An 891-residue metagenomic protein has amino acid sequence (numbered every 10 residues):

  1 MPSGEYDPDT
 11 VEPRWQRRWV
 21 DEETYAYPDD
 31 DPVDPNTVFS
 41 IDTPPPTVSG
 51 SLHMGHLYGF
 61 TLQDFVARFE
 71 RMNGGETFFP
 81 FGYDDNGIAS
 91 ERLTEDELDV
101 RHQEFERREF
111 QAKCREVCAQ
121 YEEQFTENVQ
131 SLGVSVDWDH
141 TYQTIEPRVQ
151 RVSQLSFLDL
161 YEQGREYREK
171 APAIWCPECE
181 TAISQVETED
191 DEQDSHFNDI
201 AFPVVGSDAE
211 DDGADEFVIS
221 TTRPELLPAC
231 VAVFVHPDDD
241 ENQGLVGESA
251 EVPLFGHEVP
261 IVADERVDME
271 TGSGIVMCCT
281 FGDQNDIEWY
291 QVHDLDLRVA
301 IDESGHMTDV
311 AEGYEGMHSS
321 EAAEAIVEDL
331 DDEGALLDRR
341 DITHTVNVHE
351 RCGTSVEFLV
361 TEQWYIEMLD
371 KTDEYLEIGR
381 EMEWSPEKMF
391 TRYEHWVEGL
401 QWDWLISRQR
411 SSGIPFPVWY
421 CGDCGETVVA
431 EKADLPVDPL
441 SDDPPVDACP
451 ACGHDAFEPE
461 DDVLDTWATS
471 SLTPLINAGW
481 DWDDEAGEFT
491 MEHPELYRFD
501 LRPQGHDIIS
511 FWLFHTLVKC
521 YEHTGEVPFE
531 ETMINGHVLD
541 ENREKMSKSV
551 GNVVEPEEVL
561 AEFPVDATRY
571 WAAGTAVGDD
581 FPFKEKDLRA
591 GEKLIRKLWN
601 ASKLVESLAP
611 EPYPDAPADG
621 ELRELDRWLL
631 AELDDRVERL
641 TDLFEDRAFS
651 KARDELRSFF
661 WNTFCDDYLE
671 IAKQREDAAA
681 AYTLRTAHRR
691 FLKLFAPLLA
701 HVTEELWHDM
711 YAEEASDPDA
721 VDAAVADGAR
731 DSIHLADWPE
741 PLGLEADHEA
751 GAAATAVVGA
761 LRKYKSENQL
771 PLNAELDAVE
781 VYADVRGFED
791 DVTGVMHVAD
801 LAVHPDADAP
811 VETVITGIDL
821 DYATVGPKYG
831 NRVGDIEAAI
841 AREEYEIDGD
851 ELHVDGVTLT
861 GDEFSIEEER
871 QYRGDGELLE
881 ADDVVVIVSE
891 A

Functional and structural regions predicted by a protein language model:
M1-D238, V262, C279-A311, A335-Y375 (+8 more regions): N-terminal, positively charged nucleic-acid-binding surface of large information/translation enzymes
M1-P2, P44-L52, R107-Q111, V136-Q143 (+14 more regions): Glycine- and acidic
S3, D7, V11, M54-Y58 (+32 more regions): Catalytic cores of large soluble enzymes that bind and process phosphate-bearing ligands
D34-T43, F65, L98-H102, T126-G133 (+9 more regions): Active-site-adjacent bridging/hinge elements
G55-A67, G74-E76, Y83-D84, V149-V152 (+7 more regions): Structured ligand/cofactor/substrate-binding pocket environments in proteins
C179, F255, C352-G353, G422-C424 (+1 more regions): Short Cys/His-rich metal-coordination motifs, predominantly Zn2+-binding knuckles/fingers
D199, D403-A468, L472, E522-V565 (+1 more regions): Feature 926 captures the class I aminoacyl-tRNA synthetase adenylation module centered on the KMSKS loop
E321-V346, I836-I840: Phosphate/diphosphate-binding loops
